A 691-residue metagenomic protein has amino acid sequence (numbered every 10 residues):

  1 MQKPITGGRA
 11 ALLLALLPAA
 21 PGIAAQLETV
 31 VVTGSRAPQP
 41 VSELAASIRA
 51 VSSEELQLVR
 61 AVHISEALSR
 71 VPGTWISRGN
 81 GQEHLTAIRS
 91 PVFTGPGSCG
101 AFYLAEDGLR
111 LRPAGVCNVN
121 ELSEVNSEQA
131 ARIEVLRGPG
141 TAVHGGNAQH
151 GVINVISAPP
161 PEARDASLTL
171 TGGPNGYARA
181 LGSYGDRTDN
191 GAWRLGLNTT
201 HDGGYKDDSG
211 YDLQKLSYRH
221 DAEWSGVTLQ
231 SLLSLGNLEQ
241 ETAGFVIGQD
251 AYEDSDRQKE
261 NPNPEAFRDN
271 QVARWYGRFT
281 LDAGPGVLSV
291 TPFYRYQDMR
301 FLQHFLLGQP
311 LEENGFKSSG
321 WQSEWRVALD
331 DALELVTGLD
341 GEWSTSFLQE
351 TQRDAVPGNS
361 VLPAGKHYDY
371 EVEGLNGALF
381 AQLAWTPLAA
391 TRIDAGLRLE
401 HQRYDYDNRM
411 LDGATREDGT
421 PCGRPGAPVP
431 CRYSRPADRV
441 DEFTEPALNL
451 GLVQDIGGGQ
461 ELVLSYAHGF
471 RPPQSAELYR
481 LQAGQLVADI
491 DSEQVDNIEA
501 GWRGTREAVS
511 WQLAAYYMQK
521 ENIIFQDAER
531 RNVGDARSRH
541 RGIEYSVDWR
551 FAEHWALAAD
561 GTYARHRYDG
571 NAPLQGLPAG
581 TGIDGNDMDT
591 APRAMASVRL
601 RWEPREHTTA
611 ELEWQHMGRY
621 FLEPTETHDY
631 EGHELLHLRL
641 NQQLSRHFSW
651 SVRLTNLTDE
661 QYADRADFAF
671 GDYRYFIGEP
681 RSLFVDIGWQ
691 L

Functional and structural regions predicted by a protein language model:
L13, S234, L383, V453 (+6 more regions): Conserved C-terminal beta-signal and adjacent last beta-strands/turns of outer-membrane beta-barrel proteins
S65, S69-L109: Extracytoplasmic beta-strand/coil segments of soluble accessory domains associated with Gram-negative outer-membrane
L109-R137: Short acidic/polar hinge/loop motifs at secondary-structure boundaries that mediate gating or recognition
D165, G172-H201, K206-A243, E265-V287 (+7 more regions): Transmembrane beta-barrel wall of Gram-negative outer-membrane proteins
A243-N261, L306-L311, L348-H367, D405-V440 (+5 more regions): Solvent-exposed loop segments that connect transmembrane elements
R278, P285-Q303, D455, E461-A467 (+5 more regions): Membrane-embedded beta-barrel scaffold of Gram-negative outer-membrane proteins
A328, T386-I393, H401-Q402, S510-K520 (+4 more regions): Gram-negative outer-membrane beta-barrel transporters
A328-V336, D340-E342, Y370-M518, R550-A552 (+3 more regions): Structural signature of Gram-negative outer-membrane beta-barrels, strongest in the C-terminal barrel of TonB-dependent
